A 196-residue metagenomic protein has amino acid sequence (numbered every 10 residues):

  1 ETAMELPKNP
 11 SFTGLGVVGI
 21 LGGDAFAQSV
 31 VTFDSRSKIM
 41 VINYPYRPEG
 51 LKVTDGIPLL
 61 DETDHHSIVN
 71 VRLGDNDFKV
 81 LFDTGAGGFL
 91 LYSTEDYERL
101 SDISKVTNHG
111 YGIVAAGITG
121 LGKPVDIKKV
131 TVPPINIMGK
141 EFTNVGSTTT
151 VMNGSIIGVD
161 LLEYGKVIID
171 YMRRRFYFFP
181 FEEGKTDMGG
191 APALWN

Functional and structural regions predicted by a protein language model:
E1-N196: Pepsin/retropepsin-fold aspartyl endopeptidases
